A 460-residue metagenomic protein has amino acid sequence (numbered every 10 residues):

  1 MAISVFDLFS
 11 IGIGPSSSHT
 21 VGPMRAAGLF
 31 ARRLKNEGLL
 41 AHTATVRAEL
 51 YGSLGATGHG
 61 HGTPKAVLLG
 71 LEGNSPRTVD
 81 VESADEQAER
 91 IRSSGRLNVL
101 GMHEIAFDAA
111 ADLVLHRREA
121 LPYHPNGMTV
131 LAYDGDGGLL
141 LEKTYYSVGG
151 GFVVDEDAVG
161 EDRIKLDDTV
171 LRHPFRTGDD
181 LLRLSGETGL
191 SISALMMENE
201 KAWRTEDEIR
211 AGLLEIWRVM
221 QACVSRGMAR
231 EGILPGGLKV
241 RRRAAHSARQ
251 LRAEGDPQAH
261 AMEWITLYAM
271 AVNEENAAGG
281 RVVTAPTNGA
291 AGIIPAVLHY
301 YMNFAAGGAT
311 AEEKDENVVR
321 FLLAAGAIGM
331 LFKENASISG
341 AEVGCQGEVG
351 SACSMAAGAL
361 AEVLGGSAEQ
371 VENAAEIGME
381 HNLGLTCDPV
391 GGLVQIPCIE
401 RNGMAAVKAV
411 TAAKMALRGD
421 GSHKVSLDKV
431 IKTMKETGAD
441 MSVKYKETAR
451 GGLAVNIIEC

Functional and structural regions predicted by a protein language model:
M1-G14, E37: An N-terminal structural lobe/cap that precedes and organizes the functional/catalytic core across diverse proteins
F9-A27, A278-V297, V343-S354: Conserved phosphate/anionic-ligand binding catalytic regions in large, soluble enzymes, centered on
S18-K35, P295-A309, A357-G365: Alpha-helical support elements that line or immediately flank enzyme active sites and cofactor-binding pockets
T45-G58, R90-L97, A245, L323-N335 (+2 more regions): Short, mixed-charge aromatic SLiMs
P76-E254: C-terminal regulatory domains involved in ligand/effector binding and gene-expression control
W203-E312, E316-G340, G344, G452-C460: Accessory "access/gating" subregions that flank catalytic or transport cores
A311-E313, A324, M330-G403, M415-K424: Hydrophobic alpha-helical bundle architecture
K424-C460: Extended hydrophobic packing segments that form well-structured cores
